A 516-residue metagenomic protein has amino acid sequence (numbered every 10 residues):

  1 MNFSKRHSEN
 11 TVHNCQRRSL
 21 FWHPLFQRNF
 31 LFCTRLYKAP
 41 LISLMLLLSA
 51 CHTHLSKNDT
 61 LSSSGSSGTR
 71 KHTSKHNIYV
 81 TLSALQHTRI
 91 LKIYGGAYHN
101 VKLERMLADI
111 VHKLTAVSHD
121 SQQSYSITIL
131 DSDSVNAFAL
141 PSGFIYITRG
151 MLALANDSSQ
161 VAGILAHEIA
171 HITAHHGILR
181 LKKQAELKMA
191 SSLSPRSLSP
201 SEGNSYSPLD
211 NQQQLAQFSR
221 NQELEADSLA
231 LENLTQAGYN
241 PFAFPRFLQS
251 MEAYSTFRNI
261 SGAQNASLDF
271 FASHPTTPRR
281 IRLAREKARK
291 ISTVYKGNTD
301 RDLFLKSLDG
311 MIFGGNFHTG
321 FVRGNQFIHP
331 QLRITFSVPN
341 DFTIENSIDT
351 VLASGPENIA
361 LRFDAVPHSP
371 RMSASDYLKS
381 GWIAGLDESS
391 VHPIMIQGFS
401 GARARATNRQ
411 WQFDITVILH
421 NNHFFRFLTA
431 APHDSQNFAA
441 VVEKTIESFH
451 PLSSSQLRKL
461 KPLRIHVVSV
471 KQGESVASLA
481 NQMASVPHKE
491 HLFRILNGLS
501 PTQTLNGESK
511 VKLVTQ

Functional and structural regions predicted by a protein language model:
L48-A50: C-terminal motif of bacterial Sec signal peptides marking the signal peptidase cleavage site
H52-L198, Q212-L215, E232-L248, E252-N265 (+3 more regions): Peri-catalytic and regulatory segments of divalent metal-dependent proteins
A162, I344, F427-H466: Surface-exposed amphipathic alpha-helical segments
F313-N346: N-terminal "mature-domain start" segment
T335-G381, N408: Secretory pathway targeting signatures of secreted, lumenal, and periplasmic proteins
R362, K379-T429: Signature of long, low-cysteine stretches enriched in small and polar/charged residues
Q456-P487, S509: Primarily a LysM-type cell-wall glycan-binding module
P487-Q516: Extracellular LysM carbohydrate-binding repeats and other cell-envelope/extracellular binding modules
